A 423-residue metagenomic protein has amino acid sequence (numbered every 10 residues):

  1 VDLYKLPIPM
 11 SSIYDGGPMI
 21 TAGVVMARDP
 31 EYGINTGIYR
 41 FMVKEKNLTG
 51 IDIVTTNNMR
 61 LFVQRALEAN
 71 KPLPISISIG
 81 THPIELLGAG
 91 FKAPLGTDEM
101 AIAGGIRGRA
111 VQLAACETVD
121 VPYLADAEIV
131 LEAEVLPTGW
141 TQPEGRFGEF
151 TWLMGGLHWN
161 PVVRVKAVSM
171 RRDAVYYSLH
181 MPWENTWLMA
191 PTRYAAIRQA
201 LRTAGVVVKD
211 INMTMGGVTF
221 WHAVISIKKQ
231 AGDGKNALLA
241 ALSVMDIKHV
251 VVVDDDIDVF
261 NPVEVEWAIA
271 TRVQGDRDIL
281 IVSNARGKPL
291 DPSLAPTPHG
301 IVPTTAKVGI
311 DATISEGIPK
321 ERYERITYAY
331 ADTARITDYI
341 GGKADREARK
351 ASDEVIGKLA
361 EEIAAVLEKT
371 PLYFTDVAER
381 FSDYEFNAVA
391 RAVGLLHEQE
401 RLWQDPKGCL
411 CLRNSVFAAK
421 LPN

Functional and structural regions predicted by a protein language model:
V1-S12, H82-K369, Y373-R391, E398-R401 (+1 more regions): Charged, compositionally biased interaction regions
D2-S78: Internal mixed beta-strand/loop scaffold within catalytic domains of large alpha/beta enzymes
M26, M42, D52, S76-G80 (+5 more regions): Residues in well-ordered beta-strands of folded domains
G33-Y39, I51, V162-V165, S178 (+2 more regions): Short, well-ordered strand-loop elements centered on a beta-strand within folded domains, enriched for acidic residues
Q404: Short beta-strand "wing" residues that participate in macromolecule-binding interfaces
G408-S415: Minor-groove-contacting beta-hairpin "wing" of winged helix-turn-helix DNA-binding domains
